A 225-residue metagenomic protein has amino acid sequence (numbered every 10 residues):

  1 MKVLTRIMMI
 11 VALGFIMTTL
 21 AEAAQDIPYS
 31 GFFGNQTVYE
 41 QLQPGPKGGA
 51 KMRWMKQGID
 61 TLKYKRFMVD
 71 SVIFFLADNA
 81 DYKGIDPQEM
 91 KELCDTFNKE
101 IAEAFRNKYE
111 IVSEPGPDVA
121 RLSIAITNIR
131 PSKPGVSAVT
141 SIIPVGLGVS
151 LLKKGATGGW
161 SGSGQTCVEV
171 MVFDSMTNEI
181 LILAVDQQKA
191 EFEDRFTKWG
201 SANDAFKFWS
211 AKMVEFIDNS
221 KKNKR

Functional and structural regions predicted by a protein language model:
M1-M9: Bacterial N-terminal signal peptides that target proteins for export
M8-T18: Bacterial N-terminal signal peptides
T19-A23: Sec/Tat signal peptide C-region and signal peptidase I cleavage site
A24-K56, T157-C167, M171-R225: C-terminal/domain-edge helix-coil "capping" segments
P46-Q57, D86, A102-E110, G155: N-terminal post-signal-peptidase region of extra-cytosolic proteins
R53, R66-I73, R121-T127, E169-M171 (+1 more regions): Soluble periplasmic/extracytoplasmic beta-strand elements of cell-envelope proteins
L62-S123: N-terminal segment of the mature soluble domain
N107-M176: Surface-exposed short loop/turn segments
